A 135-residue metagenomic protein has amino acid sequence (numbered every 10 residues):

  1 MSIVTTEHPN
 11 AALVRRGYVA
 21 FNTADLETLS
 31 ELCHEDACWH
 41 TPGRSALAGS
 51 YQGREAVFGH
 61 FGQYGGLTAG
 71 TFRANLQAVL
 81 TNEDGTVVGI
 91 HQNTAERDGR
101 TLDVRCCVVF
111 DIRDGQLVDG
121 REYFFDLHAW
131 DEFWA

Functional and structural regions predicted by a protein language model:
M1-E35, A135: Short, low-complexity N-terminal intrinsically disordered segments enriched in polar/charged residues
N22, A95-R97, I112-D114: Beta-strand elements of well-folded, non-transmembrane domains
T28, H34-E83: A solvent-exposed, acidic/Ser-Thr-rich amphipathic alpha-helical stretch
L29-L32, N82-G85, F110-L117: Short, solvent-exposed coil/turn segments at beta-strand boundaries
S50, G99-T101, H128-W134: A short, polar/proline- and glycine-enriched secondary-structure boundary/capping micro-motif
G62-Q63, G89-R97: Short beta-strand segments that buttress and anchor functional surface loops
A74-L80, Q92-T94, R105-F110: Hydrophobic/aromatic beta-strand elements that line small-molecule binding cavities or substrate pockets in beta-rich
V108-D131: Short beta-strand edge/turn micro-motifs at domain boundaries
